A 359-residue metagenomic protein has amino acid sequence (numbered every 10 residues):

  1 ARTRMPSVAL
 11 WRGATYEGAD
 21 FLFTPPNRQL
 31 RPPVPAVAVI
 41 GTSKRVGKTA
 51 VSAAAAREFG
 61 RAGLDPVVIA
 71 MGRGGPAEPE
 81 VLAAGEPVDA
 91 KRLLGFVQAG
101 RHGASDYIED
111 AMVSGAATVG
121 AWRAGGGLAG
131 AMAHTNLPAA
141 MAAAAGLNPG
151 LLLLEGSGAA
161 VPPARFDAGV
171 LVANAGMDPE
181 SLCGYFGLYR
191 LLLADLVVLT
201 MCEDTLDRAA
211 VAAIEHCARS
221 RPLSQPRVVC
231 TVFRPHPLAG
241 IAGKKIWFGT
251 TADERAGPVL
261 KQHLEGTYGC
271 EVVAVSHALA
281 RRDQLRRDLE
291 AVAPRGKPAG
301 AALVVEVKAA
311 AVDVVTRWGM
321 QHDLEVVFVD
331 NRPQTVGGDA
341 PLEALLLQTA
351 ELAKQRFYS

Functional and structural regions predicted by a protein language model:
A1-R2, S7-V8, T24-A38, R57-R255 (+5 more regions): Flexible phosphate-sensing "switch/lid" loops adjacent to ATP/NTP-binding sites across phosphate-transfer
L10-F21: N-terminal pre-Walker A segment at the start of P-loop NTPase domains
P35-A56: Glycine-rich phosphate-binding P-loop
V275-R281: Short beta->alpha junction loops
